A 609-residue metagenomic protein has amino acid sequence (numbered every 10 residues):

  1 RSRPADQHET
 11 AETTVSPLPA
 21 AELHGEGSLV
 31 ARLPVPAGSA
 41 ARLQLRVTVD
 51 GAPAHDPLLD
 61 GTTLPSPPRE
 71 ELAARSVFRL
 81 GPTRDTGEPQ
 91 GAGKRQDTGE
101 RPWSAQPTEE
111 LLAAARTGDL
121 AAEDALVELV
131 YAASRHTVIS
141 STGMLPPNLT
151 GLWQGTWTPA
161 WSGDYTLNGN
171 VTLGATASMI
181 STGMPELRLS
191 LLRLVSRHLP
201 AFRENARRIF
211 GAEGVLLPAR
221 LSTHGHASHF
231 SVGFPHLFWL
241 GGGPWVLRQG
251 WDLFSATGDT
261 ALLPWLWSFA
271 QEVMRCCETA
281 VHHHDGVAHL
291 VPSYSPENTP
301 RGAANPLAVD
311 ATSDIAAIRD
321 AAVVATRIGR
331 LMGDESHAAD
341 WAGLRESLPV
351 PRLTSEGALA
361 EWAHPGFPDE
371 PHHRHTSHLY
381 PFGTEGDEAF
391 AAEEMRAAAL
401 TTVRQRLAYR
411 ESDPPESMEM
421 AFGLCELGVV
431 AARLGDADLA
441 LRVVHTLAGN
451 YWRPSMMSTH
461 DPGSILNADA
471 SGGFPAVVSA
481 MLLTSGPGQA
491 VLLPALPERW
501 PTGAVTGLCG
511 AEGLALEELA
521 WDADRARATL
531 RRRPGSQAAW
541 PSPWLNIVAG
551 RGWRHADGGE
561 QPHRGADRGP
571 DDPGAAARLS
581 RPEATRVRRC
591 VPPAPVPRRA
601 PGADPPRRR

Functional and structural regions predicted by a protein language model:
R1-Y165, L189, R197-N205, G333 (+3 more regions): Acidic/polar, glycine-enriched structural segments that form the non-catalytic walls/loops of the carbohydrate-binding
V127-S141, G243-W251, S268, E272-C277: Extended, hydrophobic/aromatic-rich amphipathic alpha-helical segments that build helical scaffolds
H136-P146, W161-L167, P200-N205, C276-H284 (+3 more regions): Secretory-pathway/luminal and periplasmic proteins that interact with or process carbohydrate-rich
M144-G169, T176-M179, D252, L263-W265 (+1 more regions): Zinc-dependent metallopeptidase catalytic helix centered on the HExxH motif and its immediate flanking segment
G151-G163, P218-L237, S293-A311, N450-S464: Acidic/His metal-coordination segments adjacent to aromatic residues that form catalytic metal sites in metalloenzymes
L167-R208, A212, H224, F234-A256 (+5 more regions): Active-site core of glycosidic bond-cleaving carbohydrate-active enzymes
E272-I328: Acidic/histidine-rich catalytic neighborhood
D438-G565, G569-A600: Non-catalytic C-terminal accessory modules of carbohydrate-active enzymes
